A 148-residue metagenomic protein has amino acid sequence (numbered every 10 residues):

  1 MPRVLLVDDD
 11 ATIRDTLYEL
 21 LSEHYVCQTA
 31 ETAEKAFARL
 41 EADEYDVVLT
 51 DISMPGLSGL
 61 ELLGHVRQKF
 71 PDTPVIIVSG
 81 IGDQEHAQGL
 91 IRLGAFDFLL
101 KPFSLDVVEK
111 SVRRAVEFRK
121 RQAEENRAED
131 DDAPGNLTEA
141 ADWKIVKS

Functional and structural regions predicted by a protein language model:
A11-Q28: Two-component/phosphorelay signaling modules centered on CheY-like receiver
T32-K35, S58-E61: Acidic catalytic/metal-coordinating carboxylates
E44-L49: Active-site beta3 strand of CheY-like receiver
M54: Receiver (REC) domain active-site loop signature in two-component systems and cognate sites in sensor histidine kinases
E85, F103-V112: C-terminal output helix
E117-S148: CheY-like receiver
